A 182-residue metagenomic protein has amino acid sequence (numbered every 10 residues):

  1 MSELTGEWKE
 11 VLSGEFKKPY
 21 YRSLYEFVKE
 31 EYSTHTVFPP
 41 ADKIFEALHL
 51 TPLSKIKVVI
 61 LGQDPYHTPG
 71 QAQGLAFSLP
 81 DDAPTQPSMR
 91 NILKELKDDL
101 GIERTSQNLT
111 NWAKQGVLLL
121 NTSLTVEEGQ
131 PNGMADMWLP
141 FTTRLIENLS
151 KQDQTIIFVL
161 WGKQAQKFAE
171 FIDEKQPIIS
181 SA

Functional and structural regions predicted by a protein language model:
S2-E3, G14-L160, Q164-I172, I179-S181: A polyanion-binding, active-site-adjacent surface
T5-E10: Short, contiguous pre-domain boundary segments
